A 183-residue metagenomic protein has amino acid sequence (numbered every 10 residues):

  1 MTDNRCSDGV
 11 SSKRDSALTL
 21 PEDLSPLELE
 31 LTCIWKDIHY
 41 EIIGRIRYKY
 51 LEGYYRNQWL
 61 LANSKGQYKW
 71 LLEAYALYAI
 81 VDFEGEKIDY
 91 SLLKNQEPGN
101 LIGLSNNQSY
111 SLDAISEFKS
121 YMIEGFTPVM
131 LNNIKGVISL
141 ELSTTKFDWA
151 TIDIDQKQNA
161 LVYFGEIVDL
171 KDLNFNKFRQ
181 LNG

Functional and structural regions predicted by a protein language model:
N4-L27, L31-G183: Short, surface-exposed polybasic-aromatic patches that bind anionic ligands, especially phosphate groups
